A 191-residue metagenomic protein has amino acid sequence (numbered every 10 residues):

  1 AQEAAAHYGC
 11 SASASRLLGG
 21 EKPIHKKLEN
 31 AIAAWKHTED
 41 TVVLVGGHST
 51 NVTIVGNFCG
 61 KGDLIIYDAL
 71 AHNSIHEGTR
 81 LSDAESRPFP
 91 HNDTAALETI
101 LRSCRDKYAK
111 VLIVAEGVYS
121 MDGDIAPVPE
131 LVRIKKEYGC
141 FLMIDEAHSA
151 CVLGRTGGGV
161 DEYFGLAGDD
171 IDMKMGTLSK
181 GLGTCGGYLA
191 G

Functional and structural regions predicted by a protein language model:
E3-I24: A glycine-/small-polar-enriched, mobile loop at the entrance of the PLP active site in fold-type I
A14-E21, E29-T53: Short loop-beta-helix segment that forms the pyridoxal 5′-phosphate
H37, K61, L81-D83, Y138 (+1 more regions): Short, structured coil segments at secondary-structure junctions
I54-N73: Conserved PLP-anchoring active-site segment centered on the Schiff-base-forming lysine
R87, H91-I144: Active-site phosphate-binding strand-loop segment of PLP-dependent enzymes
M121, A150-C151: Catalytic P-loop NTPase motifs of RecA-like helicase/translocase cores
E162-G191: Active-site PLP attachment segment
